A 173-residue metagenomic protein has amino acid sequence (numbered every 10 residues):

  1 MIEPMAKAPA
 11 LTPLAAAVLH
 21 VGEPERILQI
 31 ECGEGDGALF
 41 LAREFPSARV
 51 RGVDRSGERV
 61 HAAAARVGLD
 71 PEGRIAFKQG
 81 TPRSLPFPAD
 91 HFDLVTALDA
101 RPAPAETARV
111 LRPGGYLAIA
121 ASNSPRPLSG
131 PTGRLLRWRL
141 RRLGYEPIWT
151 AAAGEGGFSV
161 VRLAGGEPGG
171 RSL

Functional and structural regions predicted by a protein language model:
A6-E25: Conserved alpha-helix/loop element of class I SAM-dependent methyltransferases that forms part of the SAM/SAH-binding
E23-G33: Conserved class I S-adenosyl-L-methionine
D36-R83: Class I SAM-dependent methyltransferase SAM/SAH-binding core
R83-V95: A short acidic, Gly/Pro-enriched loop at the edge of an enzyme's catalytic core that lines a small-molecule cofactor
D93-P104: A short SAM/SAH-binding and catalytic strip from SAM-dependent methyltransferases
A103-Y116: A short glycine-rich, Lys/Arg-flanked "PGG" loop and its adjoining helix->strand segment in the class I
A118-R139: Conserved class I S-adenosyl-L-methionine
W149-L173: Core SAM-dependent methyltransferase catalytic element
